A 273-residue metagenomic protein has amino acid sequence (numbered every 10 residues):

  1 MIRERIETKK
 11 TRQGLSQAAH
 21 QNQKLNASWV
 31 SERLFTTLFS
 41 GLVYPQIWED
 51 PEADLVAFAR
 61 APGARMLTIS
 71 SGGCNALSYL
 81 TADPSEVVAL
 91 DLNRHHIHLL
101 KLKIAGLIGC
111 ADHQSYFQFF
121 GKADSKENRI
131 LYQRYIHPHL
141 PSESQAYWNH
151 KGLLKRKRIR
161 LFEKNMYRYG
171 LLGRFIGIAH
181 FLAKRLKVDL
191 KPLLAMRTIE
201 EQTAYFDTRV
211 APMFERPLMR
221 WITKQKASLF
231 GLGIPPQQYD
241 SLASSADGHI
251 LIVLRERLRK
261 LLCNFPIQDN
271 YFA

Functional and structural regions predicted by a protein language model:
I2-Q23, H95-A273: Class I S-adenosyl-L-methionine-dependent methyltransferase module
E7-R12, V30-F35, V56-A59: Short, mixed-charge, low-aromatic patches
Q23-Y44: Short, charged N-terminal beta->alpha structural module
F39-R65: Conserved alpha-helix/loop element of class I SAM-dependent methyltransferases that forms part of the SAM/SAH-binding
P62-G72, V87-V88: Conserved class I S-adenosyl-L-methionine
G72-P84: Conserved SAM-binding loop of SAM-dependent methyltransferases across substrates and taxa, primarily the Class I
A89-R94: Conserved acidic E/D residue at the C-terminus of a beta-strand in Rossmann-like folds
